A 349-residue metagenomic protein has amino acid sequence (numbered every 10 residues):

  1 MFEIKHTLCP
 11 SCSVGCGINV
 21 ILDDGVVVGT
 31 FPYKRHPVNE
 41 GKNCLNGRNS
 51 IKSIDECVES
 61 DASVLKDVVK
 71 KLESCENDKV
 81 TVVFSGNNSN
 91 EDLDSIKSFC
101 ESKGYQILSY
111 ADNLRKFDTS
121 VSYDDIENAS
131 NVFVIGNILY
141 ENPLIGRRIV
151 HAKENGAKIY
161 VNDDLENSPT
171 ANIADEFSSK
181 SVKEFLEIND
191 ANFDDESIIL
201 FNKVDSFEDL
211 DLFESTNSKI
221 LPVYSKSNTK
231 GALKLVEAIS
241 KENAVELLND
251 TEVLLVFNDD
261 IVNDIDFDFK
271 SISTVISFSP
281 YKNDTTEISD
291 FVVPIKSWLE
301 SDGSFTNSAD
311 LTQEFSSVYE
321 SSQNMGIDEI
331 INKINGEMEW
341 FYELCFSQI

Functional and structural regions predicted by a protein language model:
M1-I188, G336-E337: N-terminal export/assembly segments and adjacent metallocofactor-ligating motifs of anaerobic energy-metabolism
H6-T7, V14, N19, N77-K79 (+6 more regions): Domain-level signature for respiratory redox metalloenzymes
